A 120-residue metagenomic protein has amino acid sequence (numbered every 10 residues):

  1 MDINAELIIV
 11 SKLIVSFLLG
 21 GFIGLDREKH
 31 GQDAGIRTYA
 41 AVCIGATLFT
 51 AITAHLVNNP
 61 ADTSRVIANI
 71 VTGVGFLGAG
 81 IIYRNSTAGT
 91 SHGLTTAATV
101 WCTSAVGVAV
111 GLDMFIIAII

Functional and structural regions predicted by a protein language model:
M1-V66: Alpha-helical transmembrane segments and their membrane-interface boundaries that form or gate the permeation pathway
K12, S64-A68, G111-I120: Loop-to-transmembrane alpha-helix initiation sites
G20-Q32, L77-T90: C-terminal ends of transmembrane helices
A41-A51, T72-F76, A97-A109: Small-residue-rich segments of transmembrane alpha-helices in multi-pass membrane proteins, especially helix faces
A51-L56, I81-I82, A105: Membrane-helix exit/interface motif
N59-T87: Alpha-helical transmembrane-segment detector that highlights a single hydrophobic TM helix and its immediate
G89, S104-I117: Membrane-helix boundary connector in multi-pass membrane proteins
S91-T95: Helix-termination/interfacial motifs at the ends of transmembrane alpha-helices
